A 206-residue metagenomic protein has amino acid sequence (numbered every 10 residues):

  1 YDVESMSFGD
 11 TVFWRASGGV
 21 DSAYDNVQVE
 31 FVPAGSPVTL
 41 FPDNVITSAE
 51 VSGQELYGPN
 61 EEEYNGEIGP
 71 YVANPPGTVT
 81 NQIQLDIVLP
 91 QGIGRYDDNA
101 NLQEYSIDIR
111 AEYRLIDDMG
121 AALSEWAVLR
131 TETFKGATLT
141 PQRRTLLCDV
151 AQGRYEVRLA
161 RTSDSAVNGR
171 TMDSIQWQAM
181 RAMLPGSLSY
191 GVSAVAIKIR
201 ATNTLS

Functional and structural regions predicted by a protein language model:
Y1-S206: Polar, S/T/G-rich
